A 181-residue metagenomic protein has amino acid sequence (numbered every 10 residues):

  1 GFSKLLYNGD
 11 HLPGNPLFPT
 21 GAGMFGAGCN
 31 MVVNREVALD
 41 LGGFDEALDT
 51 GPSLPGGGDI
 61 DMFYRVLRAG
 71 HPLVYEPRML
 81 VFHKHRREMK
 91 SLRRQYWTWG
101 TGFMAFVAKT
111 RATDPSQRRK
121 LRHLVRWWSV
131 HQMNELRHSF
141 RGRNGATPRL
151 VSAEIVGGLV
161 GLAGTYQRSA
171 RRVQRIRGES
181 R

Functional and structural regions predicted by a protein language model:
G1-M24: Short, flexible, basic/aromatic active-site loop/helix in glycosyltransferases
L17, R87, R143-A146: Short coil/turn segments at secondary-structure junctions
M24-G42, A47-M79: A short, conserved alpha-helix in the catalytic core of glycosyltransferases
L48-P55, F63, F82-G102, P115: Nucleotide-sugar-dependent glycosyltransferase catalytic core
M62-Y64, A105, G157: Hydrophobic side chains within alpha-helical segments
Q95-T101, P115-R181: Non-catalytic, C-terminal membrane-associated alpha-helical segments of glycosyltransferases
A105, K109-A112: Cytosolic juxtamembrane regions of integral membrane proteins
